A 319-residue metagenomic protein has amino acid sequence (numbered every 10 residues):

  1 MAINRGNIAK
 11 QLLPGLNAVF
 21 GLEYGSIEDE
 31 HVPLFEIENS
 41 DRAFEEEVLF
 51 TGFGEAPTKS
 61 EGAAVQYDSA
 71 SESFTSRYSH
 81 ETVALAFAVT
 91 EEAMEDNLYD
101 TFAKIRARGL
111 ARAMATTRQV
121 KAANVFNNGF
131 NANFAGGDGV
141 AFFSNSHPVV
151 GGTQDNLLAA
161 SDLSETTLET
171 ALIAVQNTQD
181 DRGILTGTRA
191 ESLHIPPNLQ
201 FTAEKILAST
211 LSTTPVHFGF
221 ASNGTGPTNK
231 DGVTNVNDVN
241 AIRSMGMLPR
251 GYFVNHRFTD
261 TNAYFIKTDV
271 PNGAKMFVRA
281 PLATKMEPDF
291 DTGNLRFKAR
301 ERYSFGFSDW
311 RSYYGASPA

Functional and structural regions predicted by a protein language model:
M1-I27: N-terminal alpha-helical "arm" segments
A2-G6, I37-E46, A64-Y67, V89 (+2 more regions): Short low-complexity stretches enriched in small and charged residues
A2-K10, F143-N177, G187-S192, N198-A319: Sequence/fold signature of self-assembling virion shell proteins
L22-V83: Assembly/oligomerization interface modules of large self-assembling protein complexes
G54, S71, T82, A93 (+9 more regions): Solvent-exposed, flexible loop/coil residues
T75-N133, L193, G293, F297-A299: Long, contiguous amphipathic alpha-helices that act as assembly "spine/axial" helices in icosahedral shell and virion
Y99-D180: A contiguous catalytic/ligand-binding core that recognizes phosphate-bearing ligands
G183-L185: Flexible, glycine/charged-enriched surface loops at secondary-structure junctions
